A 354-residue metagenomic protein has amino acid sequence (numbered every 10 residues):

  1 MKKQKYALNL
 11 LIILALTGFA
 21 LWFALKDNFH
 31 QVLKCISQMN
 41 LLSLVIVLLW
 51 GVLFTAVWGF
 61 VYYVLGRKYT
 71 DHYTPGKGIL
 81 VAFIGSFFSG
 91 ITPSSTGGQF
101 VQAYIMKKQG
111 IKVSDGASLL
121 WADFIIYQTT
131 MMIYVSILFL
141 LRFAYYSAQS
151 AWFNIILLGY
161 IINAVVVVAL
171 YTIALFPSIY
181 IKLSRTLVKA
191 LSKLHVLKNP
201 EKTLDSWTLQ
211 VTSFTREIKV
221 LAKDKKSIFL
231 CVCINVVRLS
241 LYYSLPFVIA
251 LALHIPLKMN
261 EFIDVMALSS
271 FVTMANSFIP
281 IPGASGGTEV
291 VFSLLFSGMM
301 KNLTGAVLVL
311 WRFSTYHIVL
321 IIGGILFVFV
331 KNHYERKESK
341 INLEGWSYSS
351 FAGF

Functional and structural regions predicted by a protein language model:
M1-K34, G85-L197, I281, S285-F354: Transmembrane helix-loop-helix hairpins in multi-pass inner-membrane proteins
Y6-L8, Q38-I46, K219-C233: Membrane-interface helix starts
W22, K193-F214: Short, membrane-interfacial amphipathic segments enriched in basic
H30-Q38, M106, Q210-A222: A short amphipathic helical element positioned immediately N-terminal to and/or at the very start of a transmembrane
I46-F54, D123, S227-R238: Alpha-helical segments in transporter systems
V57-L65, Q102, L245-I249, S270-F271 (+2 more regions): Hydrophobic/aromatic residues in alpha-helical transmembrane segments
G59-F83, A252-L268: Membrane-embedded helical hairpins/re-entrant loop segments and their flanking transmembrane helices within multi-pass
E217-F271: Transmembrane helical segments that form the transport core of multi-pass membrane transport proteins
